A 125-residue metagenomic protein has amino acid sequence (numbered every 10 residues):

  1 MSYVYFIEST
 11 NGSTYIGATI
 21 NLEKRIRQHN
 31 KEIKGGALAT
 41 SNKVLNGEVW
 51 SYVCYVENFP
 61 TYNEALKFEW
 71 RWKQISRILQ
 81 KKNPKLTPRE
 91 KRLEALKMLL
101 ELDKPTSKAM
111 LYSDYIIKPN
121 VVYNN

Functional and structural regions predicted by a protein language model:
M1-Y3, E48: Residues that flank catalytic or metal-binding motifs in active/ligand-binding sites
S2, G12, I26, V56 (+3 more regions): Generic intrinsically disordered, low-complexity segments enriched for polar/acidic and small residues
Y3-S9, S13-I20, R25, H29 (+1 more regions): GIY-YIG nuclease signature motif recognition
F6, I16, V56, P60 (+2 more regions): Compositionally biased, intrinsically disordered low-complexity regions enriched in proline and serine
I7-S9, I33, I116-P119: Generic alpha-helical secondary structure signal
L22-E64, R71-E90: Conserved short loop/helix modules at catalytic or binding sites in compact beta-alpha or helix-hairpin-helix contexts
L66-K67, K73-N125: Boundary/linker segments flanking structured domains
